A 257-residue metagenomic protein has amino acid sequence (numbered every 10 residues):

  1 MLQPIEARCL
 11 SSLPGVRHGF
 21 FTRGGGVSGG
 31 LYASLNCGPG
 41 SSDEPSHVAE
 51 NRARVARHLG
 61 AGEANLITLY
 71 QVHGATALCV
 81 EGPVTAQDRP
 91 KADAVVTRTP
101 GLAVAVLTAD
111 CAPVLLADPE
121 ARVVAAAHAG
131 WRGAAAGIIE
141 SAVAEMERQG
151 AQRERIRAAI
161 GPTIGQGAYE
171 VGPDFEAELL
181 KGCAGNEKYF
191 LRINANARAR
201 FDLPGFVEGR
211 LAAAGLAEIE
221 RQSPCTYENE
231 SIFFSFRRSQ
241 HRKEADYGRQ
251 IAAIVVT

Functional and structural regions predicted by a protein language model:
M1-T257: Active-site microenvironment for binding and transforming phosphate-containing groups
